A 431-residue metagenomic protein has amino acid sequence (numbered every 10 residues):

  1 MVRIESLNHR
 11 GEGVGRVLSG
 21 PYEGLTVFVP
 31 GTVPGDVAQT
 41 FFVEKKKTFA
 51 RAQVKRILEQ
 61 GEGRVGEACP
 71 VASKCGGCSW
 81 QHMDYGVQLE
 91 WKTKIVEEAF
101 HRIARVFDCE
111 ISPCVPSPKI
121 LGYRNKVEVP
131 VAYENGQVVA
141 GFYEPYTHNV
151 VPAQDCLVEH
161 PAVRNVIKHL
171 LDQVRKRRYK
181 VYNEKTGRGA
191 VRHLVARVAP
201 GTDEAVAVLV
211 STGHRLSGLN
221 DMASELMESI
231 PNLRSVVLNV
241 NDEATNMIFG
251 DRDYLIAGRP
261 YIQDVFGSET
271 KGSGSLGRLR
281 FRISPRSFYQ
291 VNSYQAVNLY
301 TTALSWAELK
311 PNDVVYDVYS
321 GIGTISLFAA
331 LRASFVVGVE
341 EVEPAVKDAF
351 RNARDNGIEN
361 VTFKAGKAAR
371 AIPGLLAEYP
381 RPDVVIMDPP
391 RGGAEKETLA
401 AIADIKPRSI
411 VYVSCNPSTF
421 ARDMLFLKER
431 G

Functional and structural regions predicted by a protein language model:
M1-E67, V71, R370: Terminal RNA-binding accessory module
M1-R3, H9, G13, G218-G431: Rossmann-like S-adenosyl-L-methionine
G13-S19, G141-E144, V208-V210, A349: Short, acidic/hydrophobic/Gly-rich beta-strand patch recurrent on exposed beta strands that often constitutes part
G35, E159, N292: Short, conserved phosphate/pyrophosphate- and ester-handling motifs at nucleotide-, phospho-/glycolipid
K55-E67, S73-V181, G201, L216: Extended interfacial segments that mediate partner engagement and assembly in macromolecular machines
A196, D203-T212, L279-S284, V384: Short, aliphatic-rich beta-strand segments
